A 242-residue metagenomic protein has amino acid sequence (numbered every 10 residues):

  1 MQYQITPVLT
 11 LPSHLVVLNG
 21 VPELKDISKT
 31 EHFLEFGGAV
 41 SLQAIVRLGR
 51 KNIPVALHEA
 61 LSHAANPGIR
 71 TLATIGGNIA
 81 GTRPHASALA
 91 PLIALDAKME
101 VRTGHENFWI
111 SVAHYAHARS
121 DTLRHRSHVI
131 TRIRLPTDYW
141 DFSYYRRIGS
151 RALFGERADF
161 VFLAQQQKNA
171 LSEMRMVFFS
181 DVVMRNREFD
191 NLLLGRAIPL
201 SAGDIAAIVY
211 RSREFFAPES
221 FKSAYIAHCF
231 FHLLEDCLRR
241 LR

Functional and structural regions predicted by a protein language model:
M1-R242: C-terminal structural segment of proteins
